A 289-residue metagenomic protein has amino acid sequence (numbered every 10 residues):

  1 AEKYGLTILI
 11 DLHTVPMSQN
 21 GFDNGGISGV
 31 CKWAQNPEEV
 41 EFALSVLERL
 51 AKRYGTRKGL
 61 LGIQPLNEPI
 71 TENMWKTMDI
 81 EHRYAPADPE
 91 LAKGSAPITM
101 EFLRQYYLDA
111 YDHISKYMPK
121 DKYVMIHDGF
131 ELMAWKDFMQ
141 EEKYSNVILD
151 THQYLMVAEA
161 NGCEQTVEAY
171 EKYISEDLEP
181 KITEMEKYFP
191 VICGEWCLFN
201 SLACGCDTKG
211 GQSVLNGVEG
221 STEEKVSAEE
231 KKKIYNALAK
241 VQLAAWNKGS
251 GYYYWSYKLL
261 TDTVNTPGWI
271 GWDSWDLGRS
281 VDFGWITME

Functional and structural regions predicted by a protein language model:
A1-S18, D23-P65, D109-H113: An active-site-proximal structural segment forming one wall of the substrate-binding cleft that immediately precedes
E2, M185, W246-N247: Anion (oxyanion) recognition and catalysis
L9, G62-Q64, V124-I126, I192-C193 (+1 more regions): A structural signal for short, well-ordered beta-strand segments and their strand-loop junctions that often border
H13-N20, L66, F130, W255-T261: Short, solvent-exposed turn/loop segments enriched in Gly/Ser/Thr/Pro and often Arg
M17-P37, M78-A85, K209-S213, S274: Aromatic- and acidic-residue-enriched segments that line the glycan-binding/catalytic groove of carbohydrate-active
A51-K52, L178-E179, L243: Generic structural signal for well-ordered alpha-helical scaffold segments
G59, E68-K240: Extracellular glycoside hydrolase catalytic/binding regions
L215-E289: Aromatic-rich peripheral "rim/lid" segments of glycoside hydrolase catalytic domains that contact and position glycan
